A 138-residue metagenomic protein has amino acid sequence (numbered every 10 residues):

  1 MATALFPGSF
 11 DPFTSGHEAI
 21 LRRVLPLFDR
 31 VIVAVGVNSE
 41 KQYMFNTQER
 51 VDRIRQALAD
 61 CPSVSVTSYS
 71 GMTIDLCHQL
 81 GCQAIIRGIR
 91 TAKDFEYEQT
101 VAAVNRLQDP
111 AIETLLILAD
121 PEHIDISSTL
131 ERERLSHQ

Functional and structural regions predicted by a protein language model:
M1-Q138: Nucleotidyltransferase catalytic core that binds NTPs
